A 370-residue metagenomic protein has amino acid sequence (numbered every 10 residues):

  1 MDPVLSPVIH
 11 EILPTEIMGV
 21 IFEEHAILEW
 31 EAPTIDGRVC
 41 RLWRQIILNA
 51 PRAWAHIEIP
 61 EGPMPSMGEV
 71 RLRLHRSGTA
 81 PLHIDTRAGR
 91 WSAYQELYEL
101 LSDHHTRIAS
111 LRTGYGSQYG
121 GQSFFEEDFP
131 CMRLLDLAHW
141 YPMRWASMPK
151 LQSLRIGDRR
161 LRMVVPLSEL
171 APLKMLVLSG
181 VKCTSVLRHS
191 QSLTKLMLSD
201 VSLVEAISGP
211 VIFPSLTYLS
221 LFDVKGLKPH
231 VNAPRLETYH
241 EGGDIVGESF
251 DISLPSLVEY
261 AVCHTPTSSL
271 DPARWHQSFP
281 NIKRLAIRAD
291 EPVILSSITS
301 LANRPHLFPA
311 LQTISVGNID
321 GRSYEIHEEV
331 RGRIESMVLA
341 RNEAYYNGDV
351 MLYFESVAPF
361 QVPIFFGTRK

Functional and structural regions predicted by a protein language model:
M1-K370: Leucine-rich repeat
